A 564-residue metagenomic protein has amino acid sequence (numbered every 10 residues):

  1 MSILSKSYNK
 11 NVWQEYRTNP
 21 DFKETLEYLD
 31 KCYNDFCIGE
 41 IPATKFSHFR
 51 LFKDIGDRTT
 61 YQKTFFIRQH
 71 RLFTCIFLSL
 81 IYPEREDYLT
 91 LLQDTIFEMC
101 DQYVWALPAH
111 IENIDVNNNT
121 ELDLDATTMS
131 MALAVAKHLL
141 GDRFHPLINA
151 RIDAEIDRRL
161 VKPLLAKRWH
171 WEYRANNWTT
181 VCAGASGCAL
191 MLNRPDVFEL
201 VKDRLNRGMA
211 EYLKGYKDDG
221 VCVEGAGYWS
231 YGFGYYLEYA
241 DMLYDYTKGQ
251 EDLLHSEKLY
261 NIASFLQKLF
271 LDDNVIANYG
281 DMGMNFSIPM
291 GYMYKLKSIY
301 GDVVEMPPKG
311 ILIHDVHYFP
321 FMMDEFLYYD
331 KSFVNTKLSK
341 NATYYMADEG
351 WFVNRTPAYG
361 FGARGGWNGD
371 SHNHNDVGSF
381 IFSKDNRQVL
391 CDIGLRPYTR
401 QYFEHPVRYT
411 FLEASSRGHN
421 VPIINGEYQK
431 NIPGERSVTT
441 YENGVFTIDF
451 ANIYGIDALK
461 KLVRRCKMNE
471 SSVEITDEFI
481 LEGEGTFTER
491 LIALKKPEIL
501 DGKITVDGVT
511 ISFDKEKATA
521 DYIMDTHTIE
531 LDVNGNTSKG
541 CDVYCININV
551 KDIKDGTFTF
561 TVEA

Functional and structural regions predicted by a protein language model:
M1-K53: Low-complexity, Ser/Thr/Pro/Gly-enriched N-terminal "stalk/linker" regions
C32-T44, L91-H110, L147-H170, L200-G220 (+1 more regions): Long, well-ordered core segments of solenoidal/helical folds
G56-Q69, P108-A126, L165-T180, K217-F233 (+3 more regions): Solvent-exposed loop and edge beta-strand segments that line ligand/cofactor-binding and catalytic clefts
H70-D87, T127-H145, C182-D196, G234-G249 (+4 more regions): Well-ordered alpha-helical scaffold segments within catalytic/enzyme domains
I114-G227, E238, L327-S339: Active-site lining segments of carbohydrate-active enzymes
F233, E238-V389, E442: Carbohydrate-active enzyme catalytic cores, enriched for enzymes that act on polyanionic acidic polysaccharides
K309-L312, Q401-A564: CBM-like, beta-strand-rich accessory domains located in the C-terminal region of large, secreted polysaccharide-active
L390-Y402: Cytochrome P450 core scaffold surrounding the K-helix E-X-X-R motif and the conserved "meander" helix-loop region
